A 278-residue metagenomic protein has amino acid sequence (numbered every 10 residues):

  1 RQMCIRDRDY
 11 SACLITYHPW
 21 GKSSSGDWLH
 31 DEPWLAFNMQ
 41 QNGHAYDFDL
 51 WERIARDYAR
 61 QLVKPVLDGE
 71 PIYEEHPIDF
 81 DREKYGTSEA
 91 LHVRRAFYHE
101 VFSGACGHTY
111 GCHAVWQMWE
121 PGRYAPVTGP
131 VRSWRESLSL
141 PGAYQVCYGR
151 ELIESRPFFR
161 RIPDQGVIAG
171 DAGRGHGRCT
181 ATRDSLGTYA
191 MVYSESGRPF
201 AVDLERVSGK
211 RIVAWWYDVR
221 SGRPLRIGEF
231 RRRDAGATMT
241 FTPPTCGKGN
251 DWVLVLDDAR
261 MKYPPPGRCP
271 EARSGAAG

Functional and structural regions predicted by a protein language model:
R1-I5: Short, small-residue-biased leader/transition segments that mark boundaries at the very start of proteins
Y10-A12, E32-G122: Catalytic-core region of carbohydrate-active enzymes that cleave or remodel glycosidic bonds
L14-P19, M191-V192: Short, hydrophobic beta-strand segments that form beta-sheet elements in well-ordered domains
P19-S23, G43-Y46, E195-P199: Short beta->alpha connector loops
S23-D31: Distinct, well-ordered alpha-helical segments
E74-H76, E89-G228, P243-G275: Aromatic- and carboxylate-lined catalytic core of secreted/periplasmic carbohydrate-active enzymes
F230-A235: Contiguous ligand/interfacial binding patches
A237-M239: Short strand-edge motifs at loop-to-beta-strand transitions and within beta-strands of extracellular beta-rich domains
